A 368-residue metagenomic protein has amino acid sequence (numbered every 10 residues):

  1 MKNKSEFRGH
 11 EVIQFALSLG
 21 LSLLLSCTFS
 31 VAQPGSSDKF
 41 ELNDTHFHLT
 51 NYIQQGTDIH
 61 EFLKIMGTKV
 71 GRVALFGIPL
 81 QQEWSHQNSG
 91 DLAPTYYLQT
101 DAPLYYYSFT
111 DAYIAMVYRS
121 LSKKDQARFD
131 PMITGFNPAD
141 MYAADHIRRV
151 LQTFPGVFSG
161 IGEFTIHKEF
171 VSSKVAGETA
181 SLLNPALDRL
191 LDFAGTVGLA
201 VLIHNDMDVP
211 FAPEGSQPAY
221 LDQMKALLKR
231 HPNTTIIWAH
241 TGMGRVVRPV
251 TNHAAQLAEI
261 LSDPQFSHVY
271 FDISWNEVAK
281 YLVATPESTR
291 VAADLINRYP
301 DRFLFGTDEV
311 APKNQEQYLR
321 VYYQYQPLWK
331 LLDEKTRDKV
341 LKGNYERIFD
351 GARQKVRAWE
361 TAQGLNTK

Functional and structural regions predicted by a protein language model:
M1-I13: N-terminal secretory signal peptides that target proteins for export/translocation
K4, F15, C27, V31-T45 (+4 more regions): Mid-to-C-terminal alpha-helical segments outside catalytic/metal-binding sites
P34-S36, F40, S89-V209: Active-site gating/metal-coordination segments in enzymes
N43-F47, V73-L75, F129-I133, I161-G162 (+4 more regions): Hydrophobic faces of well-ordered beta-strands that scaffold small-molecule active sites in alpha/beta enzyme cores
H48-T50, I78-P79, T134-P138, F164-H167 (+4 more regions): Active-site beta-loop-alpha junctions enriched in small/polar residues
N51-Q99, A112-S120: N-terminal carbohydrate-binding/catalytic regions of secreted carbohydrate-active enzymes
T57-H60, Y97-R119, A143-I147, A180-L187 (+4 more regions): Well-ordered, non-membrane alpha-helical segments in soluble/globular domains
K168, S173-F305, V356: Catalytic pocket-lining loop regions of alpha/beta-barrel enzymes, especially the amidohydrolase/enolase/GH5 lineages
